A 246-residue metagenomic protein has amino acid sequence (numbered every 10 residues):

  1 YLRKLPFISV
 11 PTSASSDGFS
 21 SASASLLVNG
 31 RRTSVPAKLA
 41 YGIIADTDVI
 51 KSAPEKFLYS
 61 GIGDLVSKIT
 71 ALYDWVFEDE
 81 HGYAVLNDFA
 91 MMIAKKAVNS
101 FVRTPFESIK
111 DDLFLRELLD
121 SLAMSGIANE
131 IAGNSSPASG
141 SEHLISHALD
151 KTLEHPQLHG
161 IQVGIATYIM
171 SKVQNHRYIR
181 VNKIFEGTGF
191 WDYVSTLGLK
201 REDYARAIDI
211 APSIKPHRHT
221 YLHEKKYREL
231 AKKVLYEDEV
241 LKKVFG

Functional and structural regions predicted by a protein language model:
Y1-L2, K151: Short, well-ordered alpha-helices that flank and scaffold nucleotide-derived cofactor binding pockets
L2-A97: A glycine/threonine-rich phosphate-anchoring loop and its flanking beta-alpha core in nucleotide/phosphate-binding
F7, Y73-F77, D112, P156 (+3 more regions): Secondary-structure transition/capping residues
S23, G30, G42, L58 (+4 more regions): Generic secondary-structure boundary signal with a strong preference for alpha-helix termini
L65, N175-G246: C-terminal charged capping/lid subdomain of soluble metabolic enzymes
F89-G189, S195, L199: Active-site segments that bind and position negatively charged phosphate/pyrophosphate groups
